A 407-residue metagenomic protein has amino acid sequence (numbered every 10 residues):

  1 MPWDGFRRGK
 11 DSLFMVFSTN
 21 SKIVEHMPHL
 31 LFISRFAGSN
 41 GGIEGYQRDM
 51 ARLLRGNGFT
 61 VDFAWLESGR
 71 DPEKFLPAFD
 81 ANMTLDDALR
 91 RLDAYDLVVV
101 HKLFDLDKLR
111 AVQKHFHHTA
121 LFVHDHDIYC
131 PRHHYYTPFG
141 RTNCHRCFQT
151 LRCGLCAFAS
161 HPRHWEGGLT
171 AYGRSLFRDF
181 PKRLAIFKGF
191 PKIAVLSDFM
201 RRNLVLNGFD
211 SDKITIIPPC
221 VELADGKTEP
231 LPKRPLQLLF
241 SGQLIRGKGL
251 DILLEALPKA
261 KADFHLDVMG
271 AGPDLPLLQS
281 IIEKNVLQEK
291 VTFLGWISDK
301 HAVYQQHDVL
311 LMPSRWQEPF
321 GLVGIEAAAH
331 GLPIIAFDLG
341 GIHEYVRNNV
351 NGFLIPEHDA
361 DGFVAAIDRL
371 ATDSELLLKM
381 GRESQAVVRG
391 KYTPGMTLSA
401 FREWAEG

Functional and structural regions predicted by a protein language model:
G45-D49, L236, F240-K259, P273-Q279 (+1 more regions): A conserved mid-protein helix/loop that constitutes part of the nucleotide-sugar donor-binding site
D127, G140-K192: Membrane-proximal helix-turn-helix segments that form the acceptor-binding/catalytic region of lipid-linked
F199, C220: Carbohydrate-associated surface elements
D274-L277, Q288-I297, V303, L354: Active-site donor-binding acidic/aromatic loop of nucleotide-activated sugar and phosphosugar transferases involved
G324, L339-N349, F353-L354: Short acidic/histidine- and often glycine-rich active-site loop of Leloir-type glycosyltransferases that engages
P333-A336: Short hydrophobic beta-strand element within catalytic cores of glycosyltransferases and related nucleotide-activated
N348-N349, F353-A360, R369-S374: Conserved acidic donor-binding segment of nucleotide-sugar-dependent glycosyltransferases
G362, R369, L376-G390, T397-E403: A short, well-ordered alpha-helix in the C-terminal region of glycosyltransferases
